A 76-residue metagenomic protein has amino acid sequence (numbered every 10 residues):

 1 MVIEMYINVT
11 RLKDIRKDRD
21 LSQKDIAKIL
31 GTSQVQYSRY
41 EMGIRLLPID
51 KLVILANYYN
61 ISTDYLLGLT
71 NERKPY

Functional and structural regions predicted by a protein language model:
M1-D18: A short, Lys/Arg-rich alpha-helix, primarily the initiator
K17, K28, N57: Alpha-helical residues within the helix-turn-helix
D20-R39: Short alpha-helical DNA-recognition segment
G31, D50-Y65: DNA major-groove recognition helix of helix-turn-helix/homeodomain DNA-binding modules
I44-I54, P75: Short, basic-rich loop-to-helix N-cap that marks the start of a DNA-contacting helix
N60-Y76: Short C-terminal boundary/hinge segments that cap the last helix of small helical domains
